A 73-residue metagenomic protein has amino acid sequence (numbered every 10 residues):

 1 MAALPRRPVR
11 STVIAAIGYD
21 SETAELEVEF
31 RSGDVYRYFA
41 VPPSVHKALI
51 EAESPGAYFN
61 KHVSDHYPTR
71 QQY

Functional and structural regions predicted by a protein language model:
M1-Y73: Acidic/histidine-enriched, beta-strand-rich ligand/metal-binding domains
